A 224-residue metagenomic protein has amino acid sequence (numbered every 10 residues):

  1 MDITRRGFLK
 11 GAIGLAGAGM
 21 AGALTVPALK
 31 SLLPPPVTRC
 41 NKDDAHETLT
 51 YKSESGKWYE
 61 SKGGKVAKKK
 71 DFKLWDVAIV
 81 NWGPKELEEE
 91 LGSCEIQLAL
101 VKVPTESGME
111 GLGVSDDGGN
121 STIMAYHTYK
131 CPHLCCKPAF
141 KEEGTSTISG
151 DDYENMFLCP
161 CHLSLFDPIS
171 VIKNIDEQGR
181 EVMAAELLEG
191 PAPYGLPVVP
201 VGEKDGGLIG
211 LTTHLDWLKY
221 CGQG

Functional and structural regions predicted by a protein language model:
M1, G119, D151: Residue-level marker of regulatory loop/turn positions in helix-turn-helix DNA-binding domains and in histidine
M1-G19: N-terminal secretory signal peptides and thylakoid transit peptides that target proteins across membranes
A12, E142, C161: Glycine-rich, histidine-containing beta strand-loop boundary motifs that form or position
T25-T147, P197-G224: N-terminal pre-ligand scaffold of iron-sulfur
Y129-H133, N155-P160: C-type cytochrome heme c attachment motif
E143-S146, Y153, D167-G207: Polybasic, low-complexity binding patches
L158-S170: Extracellular/periplasmic metallocenter environments
